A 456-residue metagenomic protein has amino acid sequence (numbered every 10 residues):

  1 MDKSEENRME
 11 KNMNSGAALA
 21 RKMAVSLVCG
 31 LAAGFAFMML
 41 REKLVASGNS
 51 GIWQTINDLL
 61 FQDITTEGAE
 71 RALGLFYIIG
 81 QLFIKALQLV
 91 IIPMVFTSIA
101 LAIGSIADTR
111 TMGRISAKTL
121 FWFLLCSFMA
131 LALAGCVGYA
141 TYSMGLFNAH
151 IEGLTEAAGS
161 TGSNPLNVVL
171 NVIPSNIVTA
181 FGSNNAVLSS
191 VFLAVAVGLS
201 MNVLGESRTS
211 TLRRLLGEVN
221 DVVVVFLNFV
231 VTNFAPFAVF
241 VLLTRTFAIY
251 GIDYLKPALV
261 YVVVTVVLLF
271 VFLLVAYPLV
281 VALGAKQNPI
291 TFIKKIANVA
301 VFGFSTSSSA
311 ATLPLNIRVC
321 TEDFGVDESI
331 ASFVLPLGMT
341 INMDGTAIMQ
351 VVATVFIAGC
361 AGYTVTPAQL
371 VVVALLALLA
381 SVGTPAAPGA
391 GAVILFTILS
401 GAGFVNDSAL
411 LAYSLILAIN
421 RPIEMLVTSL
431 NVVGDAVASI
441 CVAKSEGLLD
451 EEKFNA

Functional and structural regions predicted by a protein language model:
K3, V352-A456: Transmembrane alpha-helical segments and their short flanking loops that form helix-hairpins/helix-helix interfaces
E10-L27, L31-M38, A72, I84-I91 (+3 more regions): Signature of multi-pass transmembrane helix bundles
K43, L125, M129-E152, V264-G303 (+6 more regions): Transmembrane alpha-helices that form the ion-translocation and gating core of multi-pass ion transport proteins
A72-L75, G113, I252-V260, K286-A297 (+2 more regions): Membrane-water interface of transmembrane alpha-helices in multipass transporters/channels
G74-K85, R114, T179, R214-F229 (+5 more regions): Short amphipathic alpha-helical coupling elements at transmembrane boundaries
I91-V95, A235, S308-N316, A347-V352 (+2 more regions): Transmembrane helix boundary and interhelical junction motifs in multipass membrane proteins
G104-T111, L146, L204-S210, E218 (+6 more regions): Juxtamembrane helix-boundary/capping and inter-helix hinge elements in multi-pass membrane proteins
N298-S381, S439, E451-E452, A456: Helix-loop-helix junctions within the multi-pass membrane cores of secondary transporters/permeases
